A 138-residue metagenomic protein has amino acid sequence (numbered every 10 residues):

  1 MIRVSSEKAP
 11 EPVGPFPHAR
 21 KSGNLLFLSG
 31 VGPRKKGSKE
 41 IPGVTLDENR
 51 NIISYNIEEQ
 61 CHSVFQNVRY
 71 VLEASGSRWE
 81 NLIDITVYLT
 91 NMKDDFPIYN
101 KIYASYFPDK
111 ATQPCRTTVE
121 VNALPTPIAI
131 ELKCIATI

Functional and structural regions predicted by a protein language model:
M1-I138: Short, polar/acidic, helix-capping and beta-turn segments at strand->helix junctions that line the mouths
